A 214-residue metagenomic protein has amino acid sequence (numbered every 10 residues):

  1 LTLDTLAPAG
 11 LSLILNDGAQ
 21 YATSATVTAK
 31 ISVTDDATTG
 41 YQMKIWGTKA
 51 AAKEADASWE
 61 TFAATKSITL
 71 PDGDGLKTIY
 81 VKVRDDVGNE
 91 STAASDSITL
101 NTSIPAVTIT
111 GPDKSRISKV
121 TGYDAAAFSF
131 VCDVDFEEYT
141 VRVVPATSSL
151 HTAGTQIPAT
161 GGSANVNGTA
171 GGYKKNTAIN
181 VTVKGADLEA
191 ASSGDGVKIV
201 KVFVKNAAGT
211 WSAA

Functional and structural regions predicted by a protein language model:
L1-A214: Low-complexity, disordered linker/stalk regions enriched in Pro/Thr/Ser/Gly
